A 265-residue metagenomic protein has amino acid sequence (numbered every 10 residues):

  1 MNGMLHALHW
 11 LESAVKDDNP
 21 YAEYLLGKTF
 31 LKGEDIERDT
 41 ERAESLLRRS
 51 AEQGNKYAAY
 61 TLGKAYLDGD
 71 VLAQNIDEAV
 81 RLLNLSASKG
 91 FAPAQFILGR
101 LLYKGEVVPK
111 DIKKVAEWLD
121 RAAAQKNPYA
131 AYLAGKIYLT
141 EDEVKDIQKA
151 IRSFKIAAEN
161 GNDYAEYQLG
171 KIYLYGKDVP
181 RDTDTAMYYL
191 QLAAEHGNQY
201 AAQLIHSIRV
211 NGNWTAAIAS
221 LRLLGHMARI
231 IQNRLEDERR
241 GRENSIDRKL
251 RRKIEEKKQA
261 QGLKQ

Functional and structural regions predicted by a protein language model:
N2-W10, E37-L46, A73-L82, P109-W118 (+3 more regions): Structural signature of tandem alpha-helical TPR/SEL1-like repeats, specifically the intra-repeat loop/turn
G3, D17-P20, K32-E34, Q53-N55 (+10 more regions): Short helix-capping/linker turns of helical repeat alpha-solenoids
S13-A14, R49-S50, L85-S86, R121-A122 (+2 more regions): Canonical positions in the second alpha-helix
L25-K32, T61-D68, I97-K104, Y132-T140 (+2 more regions): Hydrophobic face of amphipathic alpha-helices that form TPR/SEL1-like repeat modules and related alpha-solenoid
V71, V107, D178, R209-R229: Alpha-helical linker/edge segments of TPR/alpha-solenoid repeat scaffolds and analogous pre-/post-domain helices
A92-E106, I112-D142, D146-Y164: Eukaryotic tandem repeat interaction scaffolds
Q168, Q199-I218: TPR/TPR-like alpha-solenoid helical repeat scaffolds
L263-Q265: Non-Sec secretion/translocation targeting segments of pathogen effectors
